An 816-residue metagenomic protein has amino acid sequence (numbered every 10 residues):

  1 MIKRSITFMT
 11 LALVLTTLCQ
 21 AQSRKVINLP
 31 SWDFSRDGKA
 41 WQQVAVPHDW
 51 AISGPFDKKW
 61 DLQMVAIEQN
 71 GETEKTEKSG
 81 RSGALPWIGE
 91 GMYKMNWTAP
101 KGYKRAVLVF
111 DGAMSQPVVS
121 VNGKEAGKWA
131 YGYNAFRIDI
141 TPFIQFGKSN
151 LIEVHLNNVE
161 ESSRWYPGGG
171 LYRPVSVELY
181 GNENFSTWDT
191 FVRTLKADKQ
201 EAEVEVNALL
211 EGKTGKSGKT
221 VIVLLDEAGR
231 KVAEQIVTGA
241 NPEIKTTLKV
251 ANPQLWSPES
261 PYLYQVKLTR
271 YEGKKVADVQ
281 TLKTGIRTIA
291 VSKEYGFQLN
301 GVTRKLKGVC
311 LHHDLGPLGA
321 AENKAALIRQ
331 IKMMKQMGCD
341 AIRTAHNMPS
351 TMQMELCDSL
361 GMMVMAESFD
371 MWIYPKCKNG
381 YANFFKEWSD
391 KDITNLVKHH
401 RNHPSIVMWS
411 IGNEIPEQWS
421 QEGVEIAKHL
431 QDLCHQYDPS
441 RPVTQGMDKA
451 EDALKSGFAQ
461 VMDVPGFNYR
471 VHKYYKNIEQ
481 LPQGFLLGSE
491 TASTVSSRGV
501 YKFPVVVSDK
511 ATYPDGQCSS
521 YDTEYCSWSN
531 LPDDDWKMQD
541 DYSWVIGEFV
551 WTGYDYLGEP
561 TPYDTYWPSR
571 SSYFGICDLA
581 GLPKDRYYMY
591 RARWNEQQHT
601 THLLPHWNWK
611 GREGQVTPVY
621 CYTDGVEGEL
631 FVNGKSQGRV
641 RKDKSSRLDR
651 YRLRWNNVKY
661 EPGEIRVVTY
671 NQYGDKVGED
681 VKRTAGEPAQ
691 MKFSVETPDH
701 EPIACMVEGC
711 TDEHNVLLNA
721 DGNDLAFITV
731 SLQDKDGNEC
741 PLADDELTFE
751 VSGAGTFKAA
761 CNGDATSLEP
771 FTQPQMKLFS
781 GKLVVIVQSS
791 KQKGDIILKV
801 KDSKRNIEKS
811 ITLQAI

Functional and structural regions predicted by a protein language model:
Q22-V109, S162, G168-L171, E183 (+2 more regions): Extended carbohydrate-recognition surfaces in non-catalytic/accessory domains of CAZymes and lectin-like proteins
W32-S35, G83-A84, I88-T187, G212-T214 (+4 more regions): Accessory beta-strand-rich segments of carbohydrate-active enzymes
D49, S53-F56, K124, W129 (+3 more regions): Extended substrate-binding grooves/exosites of carbohydrate-active enzymes
V119-V121, E201-V237, T246, V266 (+4 more regions): Beta-strand-rich binding/interaction modules
I140-P142, T246-L255, L653-K659, T772-K791: Short, hydrophobic beta-strand segments
Q145-G147, N207-S292, W655, E661-P662 (+2 more regions): Extended acidic/polar, glycine-enriched regions that form or flank non-catalytic beta-rich accessory modules
V206-L210, K267-T269, V619-T623, V668-T669 (+5 more regions): Beta-strand-rich structural segments
S217-V221, E259-Q265, D624, L630-Q637 (+3 more regions): Short flexible loop/turn segments that cap and initiate beta-strands
